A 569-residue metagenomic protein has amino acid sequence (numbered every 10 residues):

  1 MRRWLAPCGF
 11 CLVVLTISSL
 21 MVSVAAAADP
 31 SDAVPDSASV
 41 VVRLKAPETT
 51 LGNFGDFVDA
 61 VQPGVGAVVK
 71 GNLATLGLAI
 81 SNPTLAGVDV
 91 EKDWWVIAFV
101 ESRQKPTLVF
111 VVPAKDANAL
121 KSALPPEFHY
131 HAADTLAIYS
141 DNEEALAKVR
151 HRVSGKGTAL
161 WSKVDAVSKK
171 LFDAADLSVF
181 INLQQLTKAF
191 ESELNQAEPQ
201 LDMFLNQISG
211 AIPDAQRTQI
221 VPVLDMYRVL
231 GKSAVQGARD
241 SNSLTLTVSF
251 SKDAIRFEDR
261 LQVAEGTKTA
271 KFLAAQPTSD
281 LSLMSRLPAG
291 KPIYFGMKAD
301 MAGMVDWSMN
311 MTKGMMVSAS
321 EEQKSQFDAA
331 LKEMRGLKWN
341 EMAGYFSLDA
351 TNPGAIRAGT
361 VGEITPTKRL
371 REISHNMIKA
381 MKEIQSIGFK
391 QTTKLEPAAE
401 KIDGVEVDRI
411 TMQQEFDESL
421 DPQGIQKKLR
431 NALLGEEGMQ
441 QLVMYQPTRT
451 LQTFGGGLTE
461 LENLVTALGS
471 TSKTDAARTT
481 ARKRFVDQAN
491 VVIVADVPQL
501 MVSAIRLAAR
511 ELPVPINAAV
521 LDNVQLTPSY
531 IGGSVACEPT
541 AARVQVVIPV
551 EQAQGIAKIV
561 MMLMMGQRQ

Functional and structural regions predicted by a protein language model:
M1-C8: N-terminal secretory signal peptides that target proteins for export/translocation
C8-L20: Bacterial N-terminal signal peptides
A26-P126, S162-F250, R256-R357, R371-P397 (+1 more regions): Structural boundary/hinge residues at secondary-structure and domain interfaces
I80-W95, E406-I410, F416-N431: Intrinsic, low-complexity N-terminal interaction/targeting segments
N118-A133, R228-L230, T278-D280, Q391-L395 (+1 more regions): A cross-kingdom feature marking solvent-exposed beta-strand/loop segments within repeated, beta-rich binding/scaffold
P126-I208, L434-N523: A conserved glycine-rich beta-strand in the N-terminal activation segment of trypsin-fold
H131-L146, T393-Q426, Q499-A504, P513-V514 (+2 more regions): Short, intrinsically disordered low-complexity segments
P277-L281, Y294, G533-Q569: A cross-kingdom marker for long, charged
